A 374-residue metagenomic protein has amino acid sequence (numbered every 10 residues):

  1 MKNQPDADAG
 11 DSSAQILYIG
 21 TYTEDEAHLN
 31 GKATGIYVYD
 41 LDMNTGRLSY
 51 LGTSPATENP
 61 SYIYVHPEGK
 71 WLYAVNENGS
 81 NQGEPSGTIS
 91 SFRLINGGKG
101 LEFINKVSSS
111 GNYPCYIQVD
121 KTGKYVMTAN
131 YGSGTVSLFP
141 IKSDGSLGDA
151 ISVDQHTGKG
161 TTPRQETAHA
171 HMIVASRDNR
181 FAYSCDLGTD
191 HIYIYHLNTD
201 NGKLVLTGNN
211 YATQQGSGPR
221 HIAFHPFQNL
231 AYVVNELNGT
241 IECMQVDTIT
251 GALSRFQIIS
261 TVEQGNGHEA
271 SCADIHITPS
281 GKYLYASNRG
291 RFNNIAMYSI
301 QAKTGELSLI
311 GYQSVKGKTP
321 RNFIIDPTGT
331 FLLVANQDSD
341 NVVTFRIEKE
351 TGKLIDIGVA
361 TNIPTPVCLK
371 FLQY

Functional and structural regions predicted by a protein language model:
T23-A27, E77-G83, G132-T135, T189-D190 (+3 more regions): Short glycine/acidic-enriched loop and turn motifs that connect beta-strands
Y39-G46, F92-K99, L138-G148, Y195-K203 (+3 more regions): Short loop/turn segments immediately following beta-strands, especially the blade-tip and inter-blade linker loops
S49-G123: Blade-loop segments of beta-propeller domains
S49-P55, E102-V107, G158-R164, L206-A212 (+3 more regions): A short beta-strand motif characteristic of beta-propeller blades
T57-P67, S110-K121, T157-N179, T213-L230 (+3 more regions): Beta-rich, blade/repeat-based domains predominating in secreted/periplasmic proteins but also intracellular
K99-M172: Asp-box/WD-like beta-propeller blade repeats and closely related beta-sheet repeat scaffolds
Q337-V343, I355-Y374: Blade-level signature of beta-propeller repeat domains, shared across WD40, Kelch, NHL, RCC1 and BNR/Asp-box propellers
